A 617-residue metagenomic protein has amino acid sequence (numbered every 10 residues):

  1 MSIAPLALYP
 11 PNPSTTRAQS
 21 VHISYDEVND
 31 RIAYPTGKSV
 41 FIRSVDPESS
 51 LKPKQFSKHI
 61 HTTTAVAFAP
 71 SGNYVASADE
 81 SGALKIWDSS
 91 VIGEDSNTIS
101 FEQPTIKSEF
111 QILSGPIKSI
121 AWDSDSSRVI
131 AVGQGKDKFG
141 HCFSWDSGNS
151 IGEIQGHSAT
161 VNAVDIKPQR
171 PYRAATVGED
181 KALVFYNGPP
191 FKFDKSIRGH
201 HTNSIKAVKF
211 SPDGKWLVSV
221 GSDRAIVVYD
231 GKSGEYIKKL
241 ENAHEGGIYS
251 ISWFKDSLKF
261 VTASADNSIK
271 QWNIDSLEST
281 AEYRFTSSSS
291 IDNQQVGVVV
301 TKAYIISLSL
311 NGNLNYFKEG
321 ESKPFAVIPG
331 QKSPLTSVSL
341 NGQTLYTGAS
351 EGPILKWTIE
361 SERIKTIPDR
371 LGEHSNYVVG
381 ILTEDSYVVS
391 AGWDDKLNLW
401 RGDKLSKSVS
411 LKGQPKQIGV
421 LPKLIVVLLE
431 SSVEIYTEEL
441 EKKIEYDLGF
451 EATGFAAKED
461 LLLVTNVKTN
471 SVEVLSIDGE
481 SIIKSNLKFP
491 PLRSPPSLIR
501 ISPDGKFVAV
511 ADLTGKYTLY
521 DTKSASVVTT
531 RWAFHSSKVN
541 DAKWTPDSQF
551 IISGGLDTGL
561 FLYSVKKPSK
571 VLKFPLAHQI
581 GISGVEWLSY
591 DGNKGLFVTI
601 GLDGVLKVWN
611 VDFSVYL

Functional and structural regions predicted by a protein language model:
M1-A18, E48-P53, E102-T105: A short helix->beta-strand "capping" segment at the edge of beta-propeller domains
L6, L51-K54, D95-N97, T105-S108 (+12 more regions): A structural motif specific to WD40 beta-propellers
P10-S39: Beta-strand-rich domains and repeat architectures in extracellular enzymes and scaffolds, especially beta-propellers
N12-A18, F56-T63, F110-I117, Q155-V161 (+10 more regions): WD40/WD-repeat beta-propeller blade N-cap
I23-N29, A67-G72, A121-S127, V164-Y172 (+10 more regions): Loop/turn segments within WD40 beta-propeller blades
P35-T36, A78-S81, V132-D137, T176-D180 (+10 more regions): Conserved strand-to-loop turn within each blade of WD40 beta-propeller repeats
I42-S44, L84-S89, G140-W145, L183-G188 (+10 more regions): WD40-repeat beta-propellers
S583-L617: Blade-level signature of beta-propeller repeat domains, shared across WD40, Kelch, NHL, RCC1 and BNR/Asp-box propellers
